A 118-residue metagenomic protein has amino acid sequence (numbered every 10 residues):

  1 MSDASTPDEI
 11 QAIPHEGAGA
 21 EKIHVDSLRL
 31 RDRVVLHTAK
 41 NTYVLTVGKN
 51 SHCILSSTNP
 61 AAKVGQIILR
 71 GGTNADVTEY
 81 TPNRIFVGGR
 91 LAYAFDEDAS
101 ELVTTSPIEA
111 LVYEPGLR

Functional and structural regions predicted by a protein language model:
S2-R33, T38, V44-R118: Cysteine-centric segments in proteins
